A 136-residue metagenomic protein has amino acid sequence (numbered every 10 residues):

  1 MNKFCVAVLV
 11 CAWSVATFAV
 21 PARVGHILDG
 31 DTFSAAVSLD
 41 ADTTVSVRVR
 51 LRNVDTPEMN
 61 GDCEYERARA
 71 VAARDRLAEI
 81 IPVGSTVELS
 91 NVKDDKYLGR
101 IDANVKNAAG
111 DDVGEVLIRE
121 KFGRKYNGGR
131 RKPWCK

Functional and structural regions predicted by a protein language model:
K3-C5, W13-K136: Small beta-barrel nucleic-acid-binding modules, primarily SNase/OB-fold domains and secondarily Tudor-like barrels
